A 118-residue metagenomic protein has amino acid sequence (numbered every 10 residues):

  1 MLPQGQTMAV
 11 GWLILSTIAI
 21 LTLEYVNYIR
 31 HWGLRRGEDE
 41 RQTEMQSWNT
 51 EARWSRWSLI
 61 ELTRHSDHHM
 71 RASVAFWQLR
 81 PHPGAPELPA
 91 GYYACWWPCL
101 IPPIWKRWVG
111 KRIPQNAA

Functional and structural regions predicted by a protein language model:
M1-Q4: Hydrophobic alpha-helical transmembrane segments
T7, W12, I18-A118: Cytosolic/stromal cytosol-facing helical appendages immediately following the last transmembrane segment
